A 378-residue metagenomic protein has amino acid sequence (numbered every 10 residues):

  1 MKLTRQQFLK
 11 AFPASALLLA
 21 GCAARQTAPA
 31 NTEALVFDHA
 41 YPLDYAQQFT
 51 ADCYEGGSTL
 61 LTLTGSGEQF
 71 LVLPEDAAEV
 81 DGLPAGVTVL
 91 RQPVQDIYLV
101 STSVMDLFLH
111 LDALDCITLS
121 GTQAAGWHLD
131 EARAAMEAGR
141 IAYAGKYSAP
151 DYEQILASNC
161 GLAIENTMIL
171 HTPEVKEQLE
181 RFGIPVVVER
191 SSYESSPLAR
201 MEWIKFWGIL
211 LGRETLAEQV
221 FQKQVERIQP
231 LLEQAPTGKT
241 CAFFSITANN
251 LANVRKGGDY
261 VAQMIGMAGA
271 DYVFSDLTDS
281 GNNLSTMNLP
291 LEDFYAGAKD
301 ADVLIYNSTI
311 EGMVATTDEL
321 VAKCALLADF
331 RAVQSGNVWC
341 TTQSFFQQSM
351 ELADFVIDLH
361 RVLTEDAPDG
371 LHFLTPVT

Functional and structural regions predicted by a protein language model:
Q7-R25: N-terminal export signals
C22-M105, L216-F243, A367-T378: Bacterial Sec-exported substrate-binding components of ABC uptake systems
T59-L156, L162-M168: A short, structured surface patch at a secondary-structure boundary
Q95, S103-M105, L109, S120-E131 (+4 more regions): Extracytoplasmic ligand-binding site segments that recognize negatively charged/polar headgroups
K146-P150, N166-P173, E194-M201, T215-E218 (+4 more regions): Soluble non-cytosolic domains of exported or imported proteins
Y152-M168, I184, F294, A298-L304: Proline-aspartate-enriched helix->loop->beta-strand connector
E194-Q219, V303-T378: Structured C-terminal subdomain patch of bacterial secreted/periplasmic proteins
T237-V314: Flexible, glycine-rich surface segments
